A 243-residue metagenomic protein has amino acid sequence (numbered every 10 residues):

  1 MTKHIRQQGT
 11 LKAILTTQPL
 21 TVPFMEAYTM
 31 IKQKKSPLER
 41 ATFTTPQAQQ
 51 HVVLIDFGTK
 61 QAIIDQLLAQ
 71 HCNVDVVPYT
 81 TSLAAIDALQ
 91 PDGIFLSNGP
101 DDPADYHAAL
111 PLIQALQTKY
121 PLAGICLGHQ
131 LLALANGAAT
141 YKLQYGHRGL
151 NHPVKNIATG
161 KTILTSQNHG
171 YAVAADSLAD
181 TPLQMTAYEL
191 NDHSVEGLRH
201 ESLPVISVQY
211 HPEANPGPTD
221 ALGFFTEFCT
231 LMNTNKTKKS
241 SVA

Functional and structural regions predicted by a protein language model:
M1-V52, F57-Q70, T80-Q90, Y106-T118 (+1 more regions): Amide-donor transfer/coupling interface in amidating biosynthetic enzymes
N73: Phosphoinositide-dependent membrane-docking surfaces
G93-S97, Q114-G137, H211: Catalytic nucleophile loop
D101-A104: Short glycine-rich, flexible loops that bind phosphorylated cofactors or substrates
